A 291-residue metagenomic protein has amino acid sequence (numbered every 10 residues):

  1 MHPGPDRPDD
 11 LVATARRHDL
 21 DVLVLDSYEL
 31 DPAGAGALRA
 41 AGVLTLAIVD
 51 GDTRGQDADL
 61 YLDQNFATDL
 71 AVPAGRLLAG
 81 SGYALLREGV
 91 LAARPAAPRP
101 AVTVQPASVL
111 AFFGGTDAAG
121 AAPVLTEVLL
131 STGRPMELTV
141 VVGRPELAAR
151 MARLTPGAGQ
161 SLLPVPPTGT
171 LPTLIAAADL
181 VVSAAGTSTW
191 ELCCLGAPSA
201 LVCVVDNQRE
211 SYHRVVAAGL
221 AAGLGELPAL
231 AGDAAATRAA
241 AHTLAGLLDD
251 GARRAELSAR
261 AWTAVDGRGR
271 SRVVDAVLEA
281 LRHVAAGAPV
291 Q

Functional and structural regions predicted by a protein language model:
M1-P73, L77: Active-site and donor-binding regions of nucleotide-sugar-utilizing enzymes
D57-G120, G143-A149: A nucleotide-sugar donor-handling region in carbohydrate enzymes
M151-P167, L224: Nucleotide-activated donor-binding/catalytic signature segment of Leloir-type glycosyltransferases, i.e., the conserved
P167-A178, C193-C194: Short acidic alpha-helix that forms the nucleotide-activated donor recognition element in Leloir-type transferases
A176-T187: Acidic donor-binding loop of glycosyltransferase active sites
T189-T243: Catalytic binding pocket for nucleotide-activated donors in carbohydrate/polymer assembly enzymes
G246, R253-G267: A short, well-ordered alpha-helix in the C-terminal region of glycosyltransferases
D266-Q291: C-terminal alpha-helical cap of glycosyltransferases
